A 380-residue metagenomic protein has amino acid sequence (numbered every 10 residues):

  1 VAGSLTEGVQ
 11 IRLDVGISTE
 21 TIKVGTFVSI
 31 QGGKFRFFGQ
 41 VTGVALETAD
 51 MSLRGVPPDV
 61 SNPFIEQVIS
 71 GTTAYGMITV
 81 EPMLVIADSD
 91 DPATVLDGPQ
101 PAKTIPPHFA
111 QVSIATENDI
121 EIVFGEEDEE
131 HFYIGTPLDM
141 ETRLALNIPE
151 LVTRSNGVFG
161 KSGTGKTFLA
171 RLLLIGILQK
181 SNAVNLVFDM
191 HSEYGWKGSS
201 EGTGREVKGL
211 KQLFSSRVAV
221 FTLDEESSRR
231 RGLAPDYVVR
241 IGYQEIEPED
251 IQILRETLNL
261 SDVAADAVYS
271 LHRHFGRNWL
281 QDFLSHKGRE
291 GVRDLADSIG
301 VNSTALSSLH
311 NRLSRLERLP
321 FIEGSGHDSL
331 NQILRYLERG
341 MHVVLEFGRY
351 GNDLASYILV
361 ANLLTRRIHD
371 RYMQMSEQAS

Functional and structural regions predicted by a protein language model:
V1-F159, F168-L173: Basic- and hydrophobic-enriched, low-structure N-terminal and domain-boundary segments that flank ATP-binding catalytic
I17, G165, N352-D353: Glycine-/small-residue-rich active-site loops that bind phosphorylated ligands and cofactors
I17, Q67, A145, L173-I175 (+3 more regions): Generic recognition of flexible, low-complexity loop/linker segments
I22, T167-R171, I358-R366: Short, well-ordered alpha-helical segments
F35-F37, G76, S181-A183, F214-V218 (+1 more regions): Short glycine-/polar-rich loops that comprise or flank the Walker A/P-loop and associated switch/sensor motifs
F35-L46, V80, N185-Y194, I358-D370: Conserved long hydrophobic alpha-helices within structured protein cores
E129-T222: Glycine-rich phosphate-binding loop of nucleotide-binding enzymes
S192-K208, F221-S380: P-loop NTPase motor domains
